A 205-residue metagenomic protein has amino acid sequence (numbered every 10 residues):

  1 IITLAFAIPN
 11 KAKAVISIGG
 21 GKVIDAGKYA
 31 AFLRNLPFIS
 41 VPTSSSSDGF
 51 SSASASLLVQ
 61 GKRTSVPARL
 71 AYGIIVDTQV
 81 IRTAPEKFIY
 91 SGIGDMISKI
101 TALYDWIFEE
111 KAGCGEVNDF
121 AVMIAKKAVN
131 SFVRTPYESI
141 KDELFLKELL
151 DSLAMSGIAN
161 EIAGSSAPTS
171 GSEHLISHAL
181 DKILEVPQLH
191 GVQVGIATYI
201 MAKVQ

Functional and structural regions predicted by a protein language model:
I1-A14: ATP/NTP phosphate-donor binding region
F6, Y29-F32, K182: Short, well-ordered alpha-helices that flank and scaffold nucleotide-derived cofactor binding pockets
A12, F32, P67-A68, A163-S165: Short hydrophobic "helix-edge" motifs at membrane interfaces and signal-peptide entry regions
I16, S40-V41, V76, T169-G171: General beta-strand structural signal in soluble alpha/beta enzymes
K22-K28, S47-F50: Short glycine/serine/threonine-rich phosphate/pyrophosphate-binding segments that cradle anionic phosphate groups
F32-A128: A glycine/threonine-rich phosphate-anchoring loop and its flanking beta-alpha core in nucleotide/phosphate-binding
F120-Q205: Active-site segments that bind and position negatively charged phosphate/pyrophosphate groups
